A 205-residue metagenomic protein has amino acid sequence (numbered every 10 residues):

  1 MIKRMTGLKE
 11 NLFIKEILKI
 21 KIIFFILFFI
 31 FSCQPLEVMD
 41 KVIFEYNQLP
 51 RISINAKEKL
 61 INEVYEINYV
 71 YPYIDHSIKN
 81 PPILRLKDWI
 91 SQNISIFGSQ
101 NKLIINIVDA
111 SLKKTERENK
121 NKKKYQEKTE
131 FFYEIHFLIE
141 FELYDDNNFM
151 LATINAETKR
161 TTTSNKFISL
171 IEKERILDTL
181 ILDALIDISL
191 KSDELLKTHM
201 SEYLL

Functional and structural regions predicted by a protein language model:
M1-F31: Sec-dependent bacterial lipoprotein signal peptides
C33-D88, E202-L205: A structural "domain/chain start" motif
L49, H136-E140, K191: One-face residue pattern on beta-strands with alternating periodicity enriched for small/polar residues
K57-N68, D146-K173: Short acidic, glycine/tyrosine-flanked loop/strand segments centered on an H-E-D-like triad
I74-K124: Short, solvent-exposed, polar/charged sequence segments at loop or secondary-structure edges
K102-T153, T161-S164: Surface-exposed short loop/turn segments
I168-L205: C-terminal/domain-edge helix-coil "capping" segments
